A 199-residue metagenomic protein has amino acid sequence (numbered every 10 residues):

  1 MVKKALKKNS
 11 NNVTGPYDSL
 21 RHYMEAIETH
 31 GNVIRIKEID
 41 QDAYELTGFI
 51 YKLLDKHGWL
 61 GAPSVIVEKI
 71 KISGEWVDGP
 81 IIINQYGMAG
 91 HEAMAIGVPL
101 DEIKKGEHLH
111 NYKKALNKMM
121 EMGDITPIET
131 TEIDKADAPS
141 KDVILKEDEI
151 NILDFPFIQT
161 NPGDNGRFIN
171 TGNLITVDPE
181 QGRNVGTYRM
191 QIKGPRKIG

Functional and structural regions predicted by a protein language model:
V2-G199: Extended, highly charged
